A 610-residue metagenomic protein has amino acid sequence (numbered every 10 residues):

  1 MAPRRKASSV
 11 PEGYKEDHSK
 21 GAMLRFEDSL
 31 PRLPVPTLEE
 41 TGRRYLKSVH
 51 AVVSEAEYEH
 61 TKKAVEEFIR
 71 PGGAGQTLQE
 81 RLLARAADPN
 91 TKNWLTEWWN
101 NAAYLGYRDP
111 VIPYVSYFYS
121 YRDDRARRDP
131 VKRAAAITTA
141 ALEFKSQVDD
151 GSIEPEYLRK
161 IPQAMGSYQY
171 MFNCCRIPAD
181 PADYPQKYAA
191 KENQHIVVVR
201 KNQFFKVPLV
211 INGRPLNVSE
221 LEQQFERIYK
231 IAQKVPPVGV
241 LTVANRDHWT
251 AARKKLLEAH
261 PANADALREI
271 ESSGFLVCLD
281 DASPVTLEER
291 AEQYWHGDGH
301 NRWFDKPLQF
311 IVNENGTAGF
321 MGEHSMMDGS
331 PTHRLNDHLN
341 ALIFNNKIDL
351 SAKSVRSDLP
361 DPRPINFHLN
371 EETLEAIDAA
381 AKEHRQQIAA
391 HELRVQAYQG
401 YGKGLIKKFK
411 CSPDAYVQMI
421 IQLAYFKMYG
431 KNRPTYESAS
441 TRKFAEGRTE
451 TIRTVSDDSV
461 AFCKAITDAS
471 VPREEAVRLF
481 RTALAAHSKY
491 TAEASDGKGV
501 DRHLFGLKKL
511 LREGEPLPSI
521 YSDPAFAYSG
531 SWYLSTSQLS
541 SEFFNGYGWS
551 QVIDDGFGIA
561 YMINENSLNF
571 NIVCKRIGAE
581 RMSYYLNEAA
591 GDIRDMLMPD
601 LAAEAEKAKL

Functional and structural regions predicted by a protein language model:
A2-K306, E314-G316, E323, M327-L610: Long, Pro/Ser/Thr-rich low-complexity/intrinsically disordered regulatory tracts in eukaryotic proteins
